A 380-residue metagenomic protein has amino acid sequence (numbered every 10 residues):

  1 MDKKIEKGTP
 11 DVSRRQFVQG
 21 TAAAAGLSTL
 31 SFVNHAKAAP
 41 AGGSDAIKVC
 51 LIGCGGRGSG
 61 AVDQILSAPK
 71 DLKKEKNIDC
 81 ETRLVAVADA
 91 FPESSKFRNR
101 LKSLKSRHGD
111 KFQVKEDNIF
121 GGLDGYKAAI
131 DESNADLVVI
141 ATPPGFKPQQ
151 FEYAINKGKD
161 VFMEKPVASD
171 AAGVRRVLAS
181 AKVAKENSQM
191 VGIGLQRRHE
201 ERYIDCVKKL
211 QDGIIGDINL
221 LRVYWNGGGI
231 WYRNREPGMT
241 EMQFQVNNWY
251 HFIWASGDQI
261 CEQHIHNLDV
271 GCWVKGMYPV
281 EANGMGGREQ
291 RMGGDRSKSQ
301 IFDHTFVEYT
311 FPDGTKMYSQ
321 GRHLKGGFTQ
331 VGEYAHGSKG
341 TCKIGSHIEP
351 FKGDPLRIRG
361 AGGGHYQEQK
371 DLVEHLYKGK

Functional and structural regions predicted by a protein language model:
D2-K159, R176-S188: N-terminal glycine-/serine-/threonine-rich beta1-alpha1-beta2 phosphate-ribose binding loop of Rossmann-like
D2-L51, K115, R222, L324-G362 (+1 more regions): Terminal low-complexity tails and localization/encapsulation signals of metabolic enzymes
G53, R57-A61, E186-I193, R197-S299 (+6 more regions): Predominantly a Rossmann-like dinucleotide-binding segment in NAD(P)-dependent oxidoreductases
A68-P69, E81-S94, K102-L104, E281-K380: Glycine-enriched catalytic-core subsegment of oxygenase/oxidase enzymes
A141, E164, G192-G194: A cross-family glycoside hydrolase active-site/sugar-binding cleft signature
P148, A171, E200: Glycine-rich phosphate-binding loop at the start of an alpha helix
G158-D160, E164-P166: Short helix/strand-capping hinge loops at secondary-structure junctions that flank key functional elements
